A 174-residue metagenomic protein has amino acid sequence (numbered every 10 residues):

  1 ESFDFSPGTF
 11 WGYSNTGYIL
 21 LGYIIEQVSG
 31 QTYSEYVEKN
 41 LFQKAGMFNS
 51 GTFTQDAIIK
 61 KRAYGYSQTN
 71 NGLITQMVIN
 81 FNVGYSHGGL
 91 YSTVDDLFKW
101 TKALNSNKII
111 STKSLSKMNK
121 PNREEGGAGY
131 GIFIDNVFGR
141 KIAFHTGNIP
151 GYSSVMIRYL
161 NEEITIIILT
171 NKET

Functional and structural regions predicted by a protein language model:
E1-P150, S154-V155: Short, surface-exposed loop or secondary-structure junction motifs that flank catalytic or metal-binding residues
Y18, V137-G139, L160-E162, E173-T174: Short strand-connecting beta-turns/loops that link adjacent beta-strands
F144-H145, V155-K172: Short, well-ordered beta-strand elements
